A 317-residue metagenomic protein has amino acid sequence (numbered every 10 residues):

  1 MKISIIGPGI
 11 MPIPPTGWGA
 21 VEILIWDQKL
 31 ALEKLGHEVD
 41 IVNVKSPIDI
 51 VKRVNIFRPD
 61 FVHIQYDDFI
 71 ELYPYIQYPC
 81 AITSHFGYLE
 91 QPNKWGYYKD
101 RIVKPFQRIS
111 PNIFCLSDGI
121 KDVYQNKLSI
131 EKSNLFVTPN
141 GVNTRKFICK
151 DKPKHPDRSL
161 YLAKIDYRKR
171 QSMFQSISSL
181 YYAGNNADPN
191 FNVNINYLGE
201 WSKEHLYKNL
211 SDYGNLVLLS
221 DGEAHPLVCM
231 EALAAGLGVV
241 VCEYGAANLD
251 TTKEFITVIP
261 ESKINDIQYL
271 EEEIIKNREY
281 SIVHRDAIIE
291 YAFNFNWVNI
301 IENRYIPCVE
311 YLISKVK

Functional and structural regions predicted by a protein language model:
I3-S4, F61-I64, Y73-P92, I113-F114: Active-site proximal beta-strand in glycosyltransferases
P92-N93, Q125-N126, N134, P139-D157: Acidic anion/phosphate-binding donor-loop and adjacent secondary structure in glycosyltransferase catalytic cores
W95-I113: Membrane-proximal helix-turn-helix segments that form the acceptor-binding/catalytic region of lipid-linked
R108-N134: A short, active-site helix/loop in glycosyltransferases that binds the activated sugar's phosphate group
F114, D151-K169, Q175-Y181: Conserved donor-binding/catalytic core segment of Leloir-type glycosyltransferases
D221: Aromatic "clamp/platform" in nucleotide-sugar-dependent glycosyltransferases that forms part of the donor/acceptor
G238-C242, N248: Short hydrophobic beta-strand element within catalytic cores of glycosyltransferases and related nucleotide-activated
S262-N265, Y269, R278-V316: A charged, aromatic-enriched C-terminal amphipathic alpha-helix characteristic of glycosyltransferases across folds
